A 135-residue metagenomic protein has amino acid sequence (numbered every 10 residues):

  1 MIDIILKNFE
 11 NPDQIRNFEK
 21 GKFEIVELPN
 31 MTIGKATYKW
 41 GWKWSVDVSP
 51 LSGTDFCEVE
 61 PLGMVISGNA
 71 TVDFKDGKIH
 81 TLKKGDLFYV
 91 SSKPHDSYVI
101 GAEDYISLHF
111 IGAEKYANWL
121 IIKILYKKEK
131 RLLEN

Functional and structural regions predicted by a protein language model:
M1-T37, S45, K123-Y126, L133: A short, N-terminal "cap"/entry segment at the start of jelly-roll beta-barrel domains of the cupin/DSBH fold
G34, K78-H80, I106: Short beta-strand segments
K35-F56: Conserved short histidine dyad/triad with adjacent acidic residue
W40-W42, I111-Y126: Glyoxalase I/VOC metalloenzyme domain signal
L51-D76: Glycine- and acidic-residue-biased ligand/ion/polar-headgroup-sensing regions
K75-S92: Short acidic-glycine-tyrosine-enriched beta hairpin
S91-A117: Ligand-binding loop in jelly-roll beta-barrel domains
